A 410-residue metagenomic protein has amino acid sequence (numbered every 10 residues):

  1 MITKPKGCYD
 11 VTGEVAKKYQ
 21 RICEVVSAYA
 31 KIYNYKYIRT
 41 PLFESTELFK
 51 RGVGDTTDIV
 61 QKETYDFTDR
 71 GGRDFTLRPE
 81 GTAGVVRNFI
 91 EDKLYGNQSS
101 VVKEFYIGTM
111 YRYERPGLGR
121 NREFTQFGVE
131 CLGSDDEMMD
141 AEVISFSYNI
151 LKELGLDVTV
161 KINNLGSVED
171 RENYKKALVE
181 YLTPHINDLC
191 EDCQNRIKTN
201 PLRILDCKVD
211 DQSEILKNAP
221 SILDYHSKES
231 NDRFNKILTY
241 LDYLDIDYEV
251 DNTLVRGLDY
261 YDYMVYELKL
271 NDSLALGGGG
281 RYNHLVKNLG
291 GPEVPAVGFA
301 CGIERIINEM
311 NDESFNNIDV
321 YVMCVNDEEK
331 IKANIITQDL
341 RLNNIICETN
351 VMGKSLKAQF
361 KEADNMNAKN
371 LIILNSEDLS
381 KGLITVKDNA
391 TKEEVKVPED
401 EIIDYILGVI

Functional and structural regions predicted by a protein language model:
M1-I410: TRNA-recognition modules of translation machinery and tRNA-sensing kinases, especially anticodon-binding
